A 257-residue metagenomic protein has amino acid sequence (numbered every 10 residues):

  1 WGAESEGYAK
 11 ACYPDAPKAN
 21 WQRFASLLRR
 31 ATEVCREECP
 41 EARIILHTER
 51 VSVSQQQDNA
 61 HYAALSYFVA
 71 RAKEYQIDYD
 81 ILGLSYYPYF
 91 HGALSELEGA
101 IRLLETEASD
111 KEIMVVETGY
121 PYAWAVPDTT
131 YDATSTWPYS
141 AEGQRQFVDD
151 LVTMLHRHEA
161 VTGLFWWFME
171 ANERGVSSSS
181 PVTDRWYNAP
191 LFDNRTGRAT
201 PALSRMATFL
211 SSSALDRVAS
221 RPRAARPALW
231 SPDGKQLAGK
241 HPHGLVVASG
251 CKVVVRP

Functional and structural regions predicted by a protein language model:
W1-E4, H47-V53, L84-Y89, T118-P121 (+1 more regions): Active-site beta-loop-alpha junctions enriched in small/polar residues
W1-I77, G92-A100, G143, S179-R195: Active-site cleft segment of glycoside hydrolase catalytic domains centered on the general acid/base Glu
Y8-A19, G99, L103-D110, A123-S220: Aromatic-rich peripheral "rim/lid" segments of glycoside hydrolase catalytic domains that contact and position glycan
A31-C35, C39, T48, A72 (+5 more regions): Sec/Tat-exported extracytoplasmic proteins
E41-I45, D78-G83, E112-V115, V161-F165: Structural preference for beta-strand elements that scaffold enzyme active sites
E74-D78, V115-T118, Y122-P127: A structural motif
D80-H91, A100-E107: Long, well-ordered mid-to-C-terminal structural blocks that present hydrophobic/aromatic surfaces
S213-P257: C-terminal outer-membrane/trafficking sorting elements
